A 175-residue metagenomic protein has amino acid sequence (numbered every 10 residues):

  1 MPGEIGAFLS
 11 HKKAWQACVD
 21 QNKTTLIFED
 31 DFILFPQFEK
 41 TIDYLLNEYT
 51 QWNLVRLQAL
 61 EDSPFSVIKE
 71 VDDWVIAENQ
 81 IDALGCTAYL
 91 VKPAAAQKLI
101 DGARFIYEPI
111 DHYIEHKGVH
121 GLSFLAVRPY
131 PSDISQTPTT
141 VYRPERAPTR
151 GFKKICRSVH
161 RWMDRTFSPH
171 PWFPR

Functional and structural regions predicted by a protein language model:
M1-F28, F32-R175: An acidic/histidine-cluster motif and surrounding catalytic segment that typifies divalent-metal-assisted enzyme active
